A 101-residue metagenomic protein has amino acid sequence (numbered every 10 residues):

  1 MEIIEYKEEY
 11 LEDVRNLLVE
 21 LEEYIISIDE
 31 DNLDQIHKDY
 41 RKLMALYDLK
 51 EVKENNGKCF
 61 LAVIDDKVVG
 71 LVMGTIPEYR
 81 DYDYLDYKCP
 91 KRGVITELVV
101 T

Functional and structural regions predicted by a protein language model:
E2-L17, E23-I28: A short beta-loop-alpha structural element at the N-terminal edge of CoA-dependent acyl/N-acetyltransferase catalytic
I4, Y10, V63-V69: A short, structured loop/turn motif at beta-sheet edges
D13-E20, L46-Y47, K67: Alpha-helical elements of Rossmann-like donor-binding domains used by nucleotide-donor carbohydrate transfer enzymes
E23-Y47: Conserved GNAT-fold acetyl-CoA-binding loop/helix
K42-L61, V94: A short helix-loop-beta-strand connector motif used in the catalytic cores of GNAT acetyltransferases and, in some
L61, K67-I76, V94, V99: Conserved beta-strand in the GNAT
D83-T101: Conserved acetyl-CoA binding element of GNAT-fold acetyltransferases
